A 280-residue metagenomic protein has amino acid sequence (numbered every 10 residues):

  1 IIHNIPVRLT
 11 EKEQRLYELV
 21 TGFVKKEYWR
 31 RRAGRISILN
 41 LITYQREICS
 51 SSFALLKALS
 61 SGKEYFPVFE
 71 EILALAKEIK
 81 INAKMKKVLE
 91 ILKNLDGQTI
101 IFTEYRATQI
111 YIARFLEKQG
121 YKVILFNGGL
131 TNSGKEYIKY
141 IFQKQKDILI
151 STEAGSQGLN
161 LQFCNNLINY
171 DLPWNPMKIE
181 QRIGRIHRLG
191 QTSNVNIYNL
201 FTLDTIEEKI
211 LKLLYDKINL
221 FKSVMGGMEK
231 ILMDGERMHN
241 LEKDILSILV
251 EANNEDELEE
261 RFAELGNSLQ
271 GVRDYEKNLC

Functional and structural regions predicted by a protein language model:
I1-A74, K118, N240-C280: Inter-lobe connector of SF1/SF2 helicase motors
I2-L9, T43-D147: Conserved Helicase C-terminal RecA-like lobe
T10-Q14, I48, A54-L55, G62 (+6 more regions): Conserved nucleotide-binding/hydrolysis micro-motifs of P-loop NTPases
R15, K57, I110, R114 (+4 more regions): Alpha-helical elements of the RecA-like P-loop NTPase motor core of helicases
Q109-I110, L149-N165, I183-Q191: SF2 helicase motor core recognition
L159-L172, V195-N199: A short beta-strand element within the Helicase C-terminal
N175-I197, L214: Conserved SF2 helicase motif VI
S193-C280: C-terminal accessory region of SF2 helicases/translocases
